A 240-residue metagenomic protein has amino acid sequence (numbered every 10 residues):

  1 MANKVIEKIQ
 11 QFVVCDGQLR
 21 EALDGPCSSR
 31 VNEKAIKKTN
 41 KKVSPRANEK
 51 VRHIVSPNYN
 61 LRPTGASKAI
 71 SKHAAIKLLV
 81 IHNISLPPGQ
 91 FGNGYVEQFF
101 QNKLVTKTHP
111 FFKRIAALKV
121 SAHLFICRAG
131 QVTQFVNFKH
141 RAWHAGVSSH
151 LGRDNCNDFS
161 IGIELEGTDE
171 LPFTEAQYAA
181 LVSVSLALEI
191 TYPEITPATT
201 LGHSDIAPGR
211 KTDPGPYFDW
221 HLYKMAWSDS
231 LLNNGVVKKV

Functional and structural regions predicted by a protein language model:
M1-G25, H53-I54, D154, F159 (+1 more regions): Basic/polar, cationic surfaces and motifs that engage anionic cell-wall and phosphate/carboxylate ligands
M1-S28, N32-D154: N-terminal catalytic cores of peptidoglycan-degrading enzymes
I163: Conserved, mostly hydrophobic/aromatic
